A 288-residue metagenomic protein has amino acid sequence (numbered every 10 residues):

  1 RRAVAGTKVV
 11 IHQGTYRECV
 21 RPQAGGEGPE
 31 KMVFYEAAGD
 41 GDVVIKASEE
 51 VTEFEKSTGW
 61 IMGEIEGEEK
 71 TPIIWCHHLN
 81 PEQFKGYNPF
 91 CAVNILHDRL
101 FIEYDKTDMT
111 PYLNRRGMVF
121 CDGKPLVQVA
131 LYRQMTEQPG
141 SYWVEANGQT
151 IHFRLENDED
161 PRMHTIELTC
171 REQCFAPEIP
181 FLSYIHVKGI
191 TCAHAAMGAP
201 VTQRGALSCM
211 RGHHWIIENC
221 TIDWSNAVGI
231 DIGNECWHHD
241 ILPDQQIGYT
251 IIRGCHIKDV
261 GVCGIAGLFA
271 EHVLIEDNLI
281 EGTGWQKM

Functional and structural regions predicted by a protein language model:
R1-I216, T221-D223, G229-D231, W237-D244: Extracellular polysaccharide-degrading/modifying enzymes targeting complex plant/algal/animal polysaccharides
S183, G212-I216, G248-I251, A270-L274: Short "repeat-start/strand-capping" segments in structured domains, especially the N-termini of parallel beta-helix
G205-L207, C263, F269: Predominantly extracellular/luminal carbohydrate-interaction, adhesion, and secreted-enzyme modules that are
H239-P243, I247, I265-A266, A270: Alpha-helix capping and helix-loop boundary segments enriched in small/acidic/polar residues
I241, K287-M288: Flexible, disordered linker segments and immediate boundary regions flanking tandem C2H2 zinc-finger modules
